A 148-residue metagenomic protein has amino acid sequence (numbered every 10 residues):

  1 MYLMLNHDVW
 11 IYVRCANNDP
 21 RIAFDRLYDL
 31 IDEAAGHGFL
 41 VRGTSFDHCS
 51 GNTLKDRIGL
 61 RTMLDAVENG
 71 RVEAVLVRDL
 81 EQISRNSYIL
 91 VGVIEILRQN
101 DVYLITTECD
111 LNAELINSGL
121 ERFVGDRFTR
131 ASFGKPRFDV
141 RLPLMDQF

Functional and structural regions predicted by a protein language model:
M1-F148: Short, structured surface patches at the beginning of a domain
